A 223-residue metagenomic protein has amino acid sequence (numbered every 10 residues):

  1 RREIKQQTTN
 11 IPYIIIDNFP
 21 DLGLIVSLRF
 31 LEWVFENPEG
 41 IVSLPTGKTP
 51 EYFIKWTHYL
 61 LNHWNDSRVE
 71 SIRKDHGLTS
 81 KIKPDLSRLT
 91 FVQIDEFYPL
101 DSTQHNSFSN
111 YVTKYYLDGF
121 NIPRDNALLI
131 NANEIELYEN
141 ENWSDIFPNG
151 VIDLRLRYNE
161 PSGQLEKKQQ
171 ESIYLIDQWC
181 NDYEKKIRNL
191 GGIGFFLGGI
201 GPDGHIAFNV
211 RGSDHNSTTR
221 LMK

Functional and structural regions predicted by a protein language model:
R1-N10, E70-G194: Ligand-binding beta-strand-loop-alpha-helix segment within the catalytic cores of soluble metabolic enzymes
R1-V42, K55-K83, I146: N-terminal glycine-/serine-/threonine-rich phosphate-binding loop
N18, I94-E96, I130-N133, G199-I200 (+1 more regions): Fold-independent oxyanion-binding glycine-rich loops and adjacent beta-strand/coil segments at enzyme active sites
L44-T49, G198-P202: Glycine-rich beta-strand-to-loop/alpha-helix junction loops that act as flexible
Y52-T57, A207-V210: A short acidic (Asp/Glu
Y59-N62, S109-N110, S213-S217: Glycine-rich, phosphate-binding/catalytic loops in enzymes
Y98-P99, I135-E136, P202-H205, S213-D214: Short, catalytically relevant binding-site loops at active-site mouths
F208-K223: Gly/Ser/Thr-rich active-site loops/lids in small-molecule metabolic enzymes that frequently grip phosphoryl groups
